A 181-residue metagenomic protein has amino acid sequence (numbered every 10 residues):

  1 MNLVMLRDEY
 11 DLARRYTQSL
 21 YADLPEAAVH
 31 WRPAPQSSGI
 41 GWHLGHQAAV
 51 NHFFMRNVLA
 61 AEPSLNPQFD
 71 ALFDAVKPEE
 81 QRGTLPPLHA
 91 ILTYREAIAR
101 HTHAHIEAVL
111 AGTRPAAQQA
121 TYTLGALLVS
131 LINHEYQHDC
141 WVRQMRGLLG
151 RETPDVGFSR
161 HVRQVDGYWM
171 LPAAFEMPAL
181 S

Functional and structural regions predicted by a protein language model:
M1-R7, Q81-L92, L128-V129: Active-site rim elements
R7-D11, Q18, E26-A75, A117-S181: Short, contiguous alpha-helical
D8-Y16, T93-A104: A non-catalytic, amphipathic alpha-helix used as a structural packing/dimerization or gating element in enzyme scaffolds
A61-A97: Helix-adjacent hinge/juxtasegments
